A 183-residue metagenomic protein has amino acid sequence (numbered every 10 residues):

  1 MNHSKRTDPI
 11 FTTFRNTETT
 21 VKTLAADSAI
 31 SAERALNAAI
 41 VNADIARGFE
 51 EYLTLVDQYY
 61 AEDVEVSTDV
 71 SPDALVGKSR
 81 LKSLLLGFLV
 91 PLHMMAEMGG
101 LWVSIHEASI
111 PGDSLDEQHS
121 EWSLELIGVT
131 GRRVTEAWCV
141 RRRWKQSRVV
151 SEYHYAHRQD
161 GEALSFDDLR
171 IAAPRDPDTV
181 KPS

Functional and structural regions predicted by a protein language model:
M1-Q58, E62, P177-S183: Short, low-complexity N-terminal intrinsically disordered segments enriched in polar/charged residues
N2-L24, L89-S183: A beta-strand edge to alpha-helix "cap/lid" segment located at domain peripheries
A25, A29-I40, K82, L86 (+2 more regions): A generic structural signal for ordered secondary structure
R34, A38, E50-Q118: A solvent-exposed, acidic/Ser-Thr-rich amphipathic alpha-helical stretch
A39-A43, S67, L126: Alpha-helix C-capping/helix-to-loop hinge sites
N42, L81, E152-H154: Generic alpha-helical hydrophobic packing signal
